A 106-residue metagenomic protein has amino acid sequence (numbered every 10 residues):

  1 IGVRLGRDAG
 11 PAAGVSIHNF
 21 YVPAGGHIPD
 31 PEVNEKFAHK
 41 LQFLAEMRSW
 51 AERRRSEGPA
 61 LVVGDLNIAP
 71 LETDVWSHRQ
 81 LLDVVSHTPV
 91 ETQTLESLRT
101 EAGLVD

Functional and structural regions predicted by a protein language model:
I1-D30: Structured beta-strand-rich core segments of catalytic domains in phosphoester-bond hydrolases
V22-L44, R79-V84: Surface-exposed cleft-lining segments at the edges of enzyme active sites
F43-D106: Metal-dependent phosphoesterases centered on the DNase I-like endonuclease/exonuclease/phosphatase
